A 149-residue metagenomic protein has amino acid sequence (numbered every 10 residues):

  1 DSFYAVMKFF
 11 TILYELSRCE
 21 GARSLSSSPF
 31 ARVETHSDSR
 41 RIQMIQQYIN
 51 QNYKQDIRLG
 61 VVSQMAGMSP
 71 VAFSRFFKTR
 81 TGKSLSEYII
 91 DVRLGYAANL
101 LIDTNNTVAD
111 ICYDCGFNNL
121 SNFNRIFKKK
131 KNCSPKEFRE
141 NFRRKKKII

Functional and structural regions predicted by a protein language model:
D1-S37: An amphipathic alpha-helical interaction segment
F3, M7-F10, K54, F76 (+2 more regions): Two-component histidine phosphotransfer core
V6, S39-I42, L59: Short, structured helix-loop boundary elements
S28-H36, Y48-L94, C112-N141: Basic/polar phosphate-binding segments, predominantly the helix-turn-helix DNA-binding elements of transcriptional
R41-Y48, G95-N99: Pre-recognition alpha-helix immediately N-terminal to the DNA-recognition helix within helix-turn-helix or winged-helix
D56, N105-N106: Residue at a beta-strand N-cap/secondary-structure junction
K145-I149: Intrinsically disordered, low-complexity basic tails/linkers immediately adjacent to helix-turn-helix/homeobox/MYB/SANT
